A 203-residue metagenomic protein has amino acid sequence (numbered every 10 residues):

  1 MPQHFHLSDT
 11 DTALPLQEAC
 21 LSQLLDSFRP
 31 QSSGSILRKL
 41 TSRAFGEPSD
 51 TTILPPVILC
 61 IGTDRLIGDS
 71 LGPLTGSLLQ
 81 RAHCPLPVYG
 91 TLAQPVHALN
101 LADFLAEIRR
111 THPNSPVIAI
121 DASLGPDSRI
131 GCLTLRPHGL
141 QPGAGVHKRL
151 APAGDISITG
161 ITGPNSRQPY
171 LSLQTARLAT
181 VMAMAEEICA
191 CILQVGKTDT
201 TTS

Functional and structural regions predicted by a protein language model:
M1-V117, A122-T202: N-terminal catalytic or cofactor-binding beta/alpha core of small enzyme domains
